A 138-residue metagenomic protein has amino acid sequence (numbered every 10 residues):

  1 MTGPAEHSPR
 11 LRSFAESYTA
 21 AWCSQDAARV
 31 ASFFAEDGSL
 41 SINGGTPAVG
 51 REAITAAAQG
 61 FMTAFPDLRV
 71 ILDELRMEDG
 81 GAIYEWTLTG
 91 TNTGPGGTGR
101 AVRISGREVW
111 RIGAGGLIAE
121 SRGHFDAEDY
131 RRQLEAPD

Functional and structural regions predicted by a protein language model:
M1-E36, P137-D138: Short, low-complexity N-terminal intrinsically disordered segments enriched in polar/charged residues
T2-R10, S41, T55-D138: A beta-strand edge to alpha-helix "cap/lid" segment located at domain peripheries
T19-W22, A48-Q59: Short N-terminal helix-initiation segments at or just after the protein's N-terminus
F33, S39-V49, G60-A64: A short gly/proline-enriched turn/hairpin at secondary-structure junctions
